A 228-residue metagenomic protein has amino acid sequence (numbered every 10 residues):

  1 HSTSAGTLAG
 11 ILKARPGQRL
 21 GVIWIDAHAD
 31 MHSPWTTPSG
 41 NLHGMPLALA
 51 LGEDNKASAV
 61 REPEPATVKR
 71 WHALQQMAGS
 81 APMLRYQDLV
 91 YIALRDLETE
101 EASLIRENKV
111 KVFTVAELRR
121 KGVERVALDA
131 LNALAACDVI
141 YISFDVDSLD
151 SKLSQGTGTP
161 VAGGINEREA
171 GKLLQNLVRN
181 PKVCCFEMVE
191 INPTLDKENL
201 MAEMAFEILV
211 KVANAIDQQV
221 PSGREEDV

Functional and structural regions predicted by a protein language model:
H1-V228: Conserved alpha-helical scaffold segments that buttress catalytic/binding sites
